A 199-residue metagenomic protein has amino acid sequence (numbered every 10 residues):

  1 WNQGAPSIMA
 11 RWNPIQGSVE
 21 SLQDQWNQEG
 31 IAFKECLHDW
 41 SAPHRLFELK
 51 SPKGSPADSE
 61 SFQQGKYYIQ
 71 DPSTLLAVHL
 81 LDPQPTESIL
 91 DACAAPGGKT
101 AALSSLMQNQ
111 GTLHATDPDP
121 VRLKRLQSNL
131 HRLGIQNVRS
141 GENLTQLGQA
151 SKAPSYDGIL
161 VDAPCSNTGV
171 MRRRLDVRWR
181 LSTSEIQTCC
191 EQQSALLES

Functional and structural regions predicted by a protein language model:
W1-S199: S-adenosylmethionine
